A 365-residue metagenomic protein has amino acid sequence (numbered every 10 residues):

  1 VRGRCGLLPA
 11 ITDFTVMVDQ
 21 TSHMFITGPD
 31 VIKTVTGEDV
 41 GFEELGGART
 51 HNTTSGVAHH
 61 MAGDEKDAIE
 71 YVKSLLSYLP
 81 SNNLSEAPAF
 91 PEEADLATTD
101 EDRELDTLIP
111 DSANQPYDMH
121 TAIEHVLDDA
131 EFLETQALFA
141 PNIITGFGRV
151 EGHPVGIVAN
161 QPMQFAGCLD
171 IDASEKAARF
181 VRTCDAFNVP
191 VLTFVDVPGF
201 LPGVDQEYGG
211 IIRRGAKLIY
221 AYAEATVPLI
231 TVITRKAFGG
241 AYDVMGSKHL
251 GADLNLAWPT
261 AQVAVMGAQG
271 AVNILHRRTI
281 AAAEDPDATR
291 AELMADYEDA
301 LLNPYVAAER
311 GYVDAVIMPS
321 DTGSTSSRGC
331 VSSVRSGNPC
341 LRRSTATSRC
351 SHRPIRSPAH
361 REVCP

Functional and structural regions predicted by a protein language model:
V1-R356: Ligand-binding clefts of soluble mixed alpha/beta catalytic domains
